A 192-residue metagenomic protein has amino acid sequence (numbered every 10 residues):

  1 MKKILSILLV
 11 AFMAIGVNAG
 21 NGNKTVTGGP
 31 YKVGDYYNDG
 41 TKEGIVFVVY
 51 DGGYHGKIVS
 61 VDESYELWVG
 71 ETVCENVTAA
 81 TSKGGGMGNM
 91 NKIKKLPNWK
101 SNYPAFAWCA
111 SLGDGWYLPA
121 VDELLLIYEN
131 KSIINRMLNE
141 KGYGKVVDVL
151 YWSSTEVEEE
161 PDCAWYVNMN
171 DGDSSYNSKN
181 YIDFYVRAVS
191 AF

Functional and structural regions predicted by a protein language model:
I4-I7, I15-L112, Y166, N170 (+1 more regions): Short, compositionally biased
M13-A14, K131: Single-residue recognition of alpha-helix boundary sites
N21, N102, D114, V121-F192: C-terminal, surface-exposed recognition/capping segments
V59, L118-P119: Short hydrophobic beta-strand that contains or immediately precedes a catalytic carboxylate
L67-V69, Y117, I127: Short acidic/glycine-rich loop or secondary-structure boundary segments that cap or lie
